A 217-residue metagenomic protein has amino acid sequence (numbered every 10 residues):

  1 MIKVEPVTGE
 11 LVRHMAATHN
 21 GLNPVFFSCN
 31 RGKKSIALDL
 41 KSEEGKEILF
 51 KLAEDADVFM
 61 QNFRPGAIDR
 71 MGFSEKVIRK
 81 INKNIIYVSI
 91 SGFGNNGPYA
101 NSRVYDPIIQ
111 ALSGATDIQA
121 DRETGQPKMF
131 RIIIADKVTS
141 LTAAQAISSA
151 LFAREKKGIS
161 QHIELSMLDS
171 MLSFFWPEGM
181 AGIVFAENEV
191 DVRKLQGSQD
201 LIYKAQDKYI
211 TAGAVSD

Functional and structural regions predicted by a protein language model:
K3, S35-A37, Y87, H162-E164: Conserved beta-strand scaffold positions in the cores of enzyme catalytic domains, especially in NTP/NDP-utilizing
K3-S35: Glycine-rich phosphate-binding loop and adjoining beta1-alpha1-beta2 segment of Rossmann-like nucleotide-binding folds
V4, S42, Q61-D117: N-terminal Rossmann-like NAD(P) cofactor-binding subdomain of oxidoreductases, focused on the glycine-rich
H14, K51, A146-A150: Alpha-helical scaffold segments in soluble metabolic enzymes
T18-N23, R103-I108, A181-G182: Short, hinge-like loop/turn segments at secondary-structure boundaries
P24-K80: A structured beta-alpha segment of the ubiquitous adenosine-cofactor-binding alpha/beta core
L112-D217: Acidic, glycine-rich segments within the central catalytic cores of soluble metabolic enzymes that bind/position
